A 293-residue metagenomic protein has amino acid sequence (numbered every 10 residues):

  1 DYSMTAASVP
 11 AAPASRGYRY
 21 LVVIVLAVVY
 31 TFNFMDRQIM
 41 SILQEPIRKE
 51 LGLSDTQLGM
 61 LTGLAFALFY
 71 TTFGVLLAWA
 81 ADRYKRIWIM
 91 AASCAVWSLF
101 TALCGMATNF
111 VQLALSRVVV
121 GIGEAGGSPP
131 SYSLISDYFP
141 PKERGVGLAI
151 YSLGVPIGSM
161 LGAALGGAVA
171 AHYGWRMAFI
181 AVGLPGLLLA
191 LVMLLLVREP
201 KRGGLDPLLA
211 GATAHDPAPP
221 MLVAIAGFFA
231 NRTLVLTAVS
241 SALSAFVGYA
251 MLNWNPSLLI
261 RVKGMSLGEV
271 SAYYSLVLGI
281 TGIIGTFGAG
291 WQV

Functional and structural regions predicted by a protein language model:
V9-S15, G204-A238, V262: Juxtamembrane intracellular "pre-TM" segments in multi-pass secondary transporters
M40-S41, N231-T286: Extracytoplasmic gate region of multi-pass secondary transporters
S41-T72: Extracellular/periplasmic helix-loop-helix junction of adjacent transmembrane segments in MFS-like secondary
G52, K85, M106-Q112, G123 (+2 more regions): Helix-breaking motifs and short loop linkers at transmembrane-helix boundaries and internal kinks in secondary membrane
G63-A78, L276-G288: Central cavity-lining transmembrane alpha-helices of secondary-active solute carriers, predominantly the Major
T72-V111: Conserved MFS/SLC helix-loop-helix module at the cytosolic interface between two early adjacent transmembrane helices
S116-P156: Cytoplasmic helix-loop-helix junction between adjacent transmembrane helices in 12-TM secondary transporters
Y151-K201: Helix-loop-helix hairpin linking two adjacent transmembrane segments in secondary transporters
